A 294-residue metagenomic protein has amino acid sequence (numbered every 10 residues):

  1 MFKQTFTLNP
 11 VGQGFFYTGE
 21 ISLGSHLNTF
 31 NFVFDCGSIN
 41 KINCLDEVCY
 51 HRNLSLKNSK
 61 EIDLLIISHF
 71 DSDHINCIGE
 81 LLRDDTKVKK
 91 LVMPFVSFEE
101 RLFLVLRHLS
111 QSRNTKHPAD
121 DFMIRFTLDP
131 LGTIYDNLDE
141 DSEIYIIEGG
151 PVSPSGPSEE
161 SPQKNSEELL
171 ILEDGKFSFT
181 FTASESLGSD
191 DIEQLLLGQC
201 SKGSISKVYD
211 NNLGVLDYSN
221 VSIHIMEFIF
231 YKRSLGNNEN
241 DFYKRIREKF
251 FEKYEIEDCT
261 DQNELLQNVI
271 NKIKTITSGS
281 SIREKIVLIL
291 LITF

Functional and structural regions predicted by a protein language model:
M1-L54, K60, T293-F294: Conserved beta-strand hairpin/beta-sheet module of binuclear metal-dependent hydrolase folds, prominently
F2-Q4, D84-F294: Flexible, acidic/histidine-containing loops and adjacent segments that form or flank the divalent-metal
F6-N9, G19, F34, L65 (+3 more regions): Generic structural hydrophobic/aromatic packing signal, biased to beta-strands
V11-Q13, I42-N43, S72, D121-R125: Conserved phosphate-coordination/catalytic loops
Q13, F70-I75, F98-E100, V152-P154: Active-site environment of divalent metal-dependent phosphoester hydrolases
C44-M93: Active-site metal-binding motif and surrounding structural segment of the metallo-beta-lactamase
